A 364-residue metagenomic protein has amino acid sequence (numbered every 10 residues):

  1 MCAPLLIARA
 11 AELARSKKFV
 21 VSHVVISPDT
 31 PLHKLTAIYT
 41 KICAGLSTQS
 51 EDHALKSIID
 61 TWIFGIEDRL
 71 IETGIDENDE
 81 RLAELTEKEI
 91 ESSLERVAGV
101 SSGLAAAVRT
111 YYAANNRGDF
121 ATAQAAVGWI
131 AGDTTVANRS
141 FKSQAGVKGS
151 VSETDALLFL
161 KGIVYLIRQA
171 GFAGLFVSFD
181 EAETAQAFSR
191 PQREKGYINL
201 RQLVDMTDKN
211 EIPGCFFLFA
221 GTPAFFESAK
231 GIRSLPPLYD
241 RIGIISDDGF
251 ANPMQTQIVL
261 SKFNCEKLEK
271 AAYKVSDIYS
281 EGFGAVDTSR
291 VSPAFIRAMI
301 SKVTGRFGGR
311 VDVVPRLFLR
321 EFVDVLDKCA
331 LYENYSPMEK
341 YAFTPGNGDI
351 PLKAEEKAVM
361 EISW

Functional and structural regions predicted by a protein language model:
M1, L5-A170, C329-N334, I362: P-loop NTPase nucleotide-binding core
A10, I42, L46, S50 (+6 more regions): Hydrophobic, Leu/Ile/Phe/Ala-enriched alpha-helical segments that form helix-helix packing faces
A14, A182, V314: Conserved RecA-like P-loop NTPase ATPase core
R15-K17, I38, A173-S178, V291-A298: Helix-boundary capping/turn motifs
D29-L32, K56-F64, E211-F217, M254-Q257 (+1 more regions): Low-complexity, flexible helical/coil segments
L70-I71, A185-S189, P345-A354: Eukaryote-specific, cytoplasm-facing alpha-helical/coiled-coil scaffolding segments in long proteins
R109-W129, D133-V136, D248-M254, S261-W364: C-terminal alpha-helical "lid" subdomain
A121-V291: The catalytic "switch" region of P-loop NTPases
